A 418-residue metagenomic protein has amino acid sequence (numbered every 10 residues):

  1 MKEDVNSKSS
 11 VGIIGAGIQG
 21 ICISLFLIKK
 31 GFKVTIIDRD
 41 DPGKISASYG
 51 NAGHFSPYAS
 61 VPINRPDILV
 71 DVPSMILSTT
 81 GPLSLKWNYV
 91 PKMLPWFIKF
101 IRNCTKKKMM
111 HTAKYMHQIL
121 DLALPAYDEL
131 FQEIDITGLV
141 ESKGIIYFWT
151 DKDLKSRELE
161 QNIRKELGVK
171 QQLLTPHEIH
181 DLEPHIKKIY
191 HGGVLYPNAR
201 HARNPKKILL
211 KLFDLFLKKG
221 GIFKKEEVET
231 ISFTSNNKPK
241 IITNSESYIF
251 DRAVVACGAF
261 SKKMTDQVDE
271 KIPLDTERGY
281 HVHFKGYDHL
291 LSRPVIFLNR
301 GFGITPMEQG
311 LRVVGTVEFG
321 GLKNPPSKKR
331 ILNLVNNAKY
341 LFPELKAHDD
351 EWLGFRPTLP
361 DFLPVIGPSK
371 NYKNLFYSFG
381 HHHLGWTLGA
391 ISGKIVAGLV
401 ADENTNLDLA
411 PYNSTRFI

Functional and structural regions predicted by a protein language model:
S9-I36: N-terminal Rossmann-like FAD-binding beta1-loop-alpha1 element of flavoenzymes
K29-Y49: Glycine-rich FAD pyrophosphate-binding loop
K44, N51-A59, I63-N103, T230-F233 (+2 more regions): Active-site substrate-recognition segment that forms the wall of the catalytic cavity or substrate channel
A52-P176: Dinucleotide-binding Rossmann-like beta1-alpha1 core, especially the glycine-rich loop that anchors the ADP
H111-L122, Y147-S156, D181, L195-D214 (+2 more regions): Short beta-strand to alpha-helix junction loop
Y147-K152, K165, H177-L182, T276-E277 (+3 more regions): Flavin (FAD/FMN) cofactor-binding core of flavoprotein oxidoreductases
K155-L167, I186-N244, Y248: Helical element adjacent to the flavin cofactor pocket in flavoenzyme catalytic cores
